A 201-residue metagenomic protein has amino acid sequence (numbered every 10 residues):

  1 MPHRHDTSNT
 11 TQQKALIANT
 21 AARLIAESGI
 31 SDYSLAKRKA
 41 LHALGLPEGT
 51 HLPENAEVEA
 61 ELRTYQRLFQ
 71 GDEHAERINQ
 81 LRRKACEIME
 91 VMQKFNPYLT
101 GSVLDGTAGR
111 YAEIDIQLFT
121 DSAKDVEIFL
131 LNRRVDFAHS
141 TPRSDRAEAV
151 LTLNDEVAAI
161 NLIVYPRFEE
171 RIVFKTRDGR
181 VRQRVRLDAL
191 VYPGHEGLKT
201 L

Functional and structural regions predicted by a protein language model:
P2-I30, K37-R110, T120-L201: Catalytic core of pol beta-like nucleotidyltransferases
